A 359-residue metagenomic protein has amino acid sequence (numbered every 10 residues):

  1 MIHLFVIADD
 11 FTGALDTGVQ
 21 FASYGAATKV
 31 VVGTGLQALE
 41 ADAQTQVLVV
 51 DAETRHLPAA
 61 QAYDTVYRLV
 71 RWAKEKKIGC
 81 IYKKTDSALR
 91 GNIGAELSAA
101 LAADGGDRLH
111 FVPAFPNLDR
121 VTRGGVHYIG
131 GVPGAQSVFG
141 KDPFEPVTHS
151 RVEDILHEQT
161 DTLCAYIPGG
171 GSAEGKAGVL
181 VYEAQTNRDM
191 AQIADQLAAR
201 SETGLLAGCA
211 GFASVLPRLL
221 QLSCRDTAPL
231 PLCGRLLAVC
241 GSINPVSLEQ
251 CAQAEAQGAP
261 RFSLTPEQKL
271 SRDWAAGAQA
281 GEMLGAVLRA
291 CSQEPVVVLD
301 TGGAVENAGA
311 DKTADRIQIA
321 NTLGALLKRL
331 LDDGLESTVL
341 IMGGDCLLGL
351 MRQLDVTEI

Functional and structural regions predicted by a protein language model:
M1-F5, A27-V31, Q46, A62 (+2 more regions): Cap/lid and interdomain-hinge subdomains that line or gate substrate/regulatory clefts in soluble alpha/beta enzymes
I7, V49-D51, K83-K84, H110-F115 (+5 more regions): Short beta-strand segments
Y24-V47, G281-P295: N-terminal short beta-loop-beta anion/metal-coordinating cradle
G33-Q37, H56-W72, I319-T322: Glycine-rich, highly charged phosphate/nucleotide-binding loops
Q44-A60: Short, structured active-site "lid" loops
I129-M283: Conserved, well-structured core segments that form the ligand-binding/active-site neighborhood of functional domains
V287-D345: C-terminal structural cap/anchor segments
M342-I359: Conserved, well-ordered active-site substructure
